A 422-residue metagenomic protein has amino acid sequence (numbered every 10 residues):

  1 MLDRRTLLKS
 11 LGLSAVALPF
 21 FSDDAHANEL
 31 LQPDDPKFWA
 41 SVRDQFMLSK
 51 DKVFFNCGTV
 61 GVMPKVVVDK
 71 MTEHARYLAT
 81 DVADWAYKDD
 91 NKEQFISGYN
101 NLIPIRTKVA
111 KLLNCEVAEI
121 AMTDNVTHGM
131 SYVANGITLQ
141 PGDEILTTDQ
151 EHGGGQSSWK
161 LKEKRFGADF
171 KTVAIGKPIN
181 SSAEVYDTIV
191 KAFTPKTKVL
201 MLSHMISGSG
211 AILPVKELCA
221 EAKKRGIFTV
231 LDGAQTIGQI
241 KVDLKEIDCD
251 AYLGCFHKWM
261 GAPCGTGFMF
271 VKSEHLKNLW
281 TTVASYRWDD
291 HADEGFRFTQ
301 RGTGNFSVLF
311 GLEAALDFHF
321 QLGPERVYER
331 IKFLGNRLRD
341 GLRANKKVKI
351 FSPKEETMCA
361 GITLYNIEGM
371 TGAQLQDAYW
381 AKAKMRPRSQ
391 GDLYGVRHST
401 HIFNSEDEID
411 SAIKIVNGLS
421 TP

Functional and structural regions predicted by a protein language model:
L2, L8-P422: Pyridoxal 5′-phosphate
